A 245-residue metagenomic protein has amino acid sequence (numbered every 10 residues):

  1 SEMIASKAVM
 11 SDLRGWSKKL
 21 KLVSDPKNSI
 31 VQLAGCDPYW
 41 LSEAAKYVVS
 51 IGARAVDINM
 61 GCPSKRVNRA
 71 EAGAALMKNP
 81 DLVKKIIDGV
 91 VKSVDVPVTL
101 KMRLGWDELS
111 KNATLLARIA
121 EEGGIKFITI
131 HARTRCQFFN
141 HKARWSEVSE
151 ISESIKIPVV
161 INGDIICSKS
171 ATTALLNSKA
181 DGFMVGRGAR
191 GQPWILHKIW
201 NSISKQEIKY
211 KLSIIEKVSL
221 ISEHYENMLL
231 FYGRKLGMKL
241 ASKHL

Functional and structural regions predicted by a protein language model:
S1, A55-P63, E122-A132, V185-A189: Non-cysteine beta-strand/loop elements that form the S-adenosyl-L-methionine
S1-E2, S29-L33, V56, V98-M102 (+4 more regions): Hydrophobic faces of well-ordered beta-strands that scaffold small-molecule active sites in alpha/beta enzyme cores
S1-R54: Glycine-rich, positively charged N-terminal anion/phosphate-binding segment
I4-S6, A34-C36, G61-P63, K101-D107 (+3 more regions): Active-site beta-loop-alpha junctions enriched in small/polar residues
Y39-W40, P97, M102-L115: Active-site glycine- and acidic-residue-rich loops that bind and position anionic ligands or nucleotide-like cofactors
K46-R66, A72: A contiguous, low-structure linker/loop signature
K65-L82, R133-W145, E207-I208: Glycine-rich tight-turn/loop motif centered on a GG-T
K85, S93-D95, L109-F127, F139 (+3 more regions): Alpha/beta catalytic cores of nucleotide-metabolism and tRNA/nucleoside-modifying enzymes
